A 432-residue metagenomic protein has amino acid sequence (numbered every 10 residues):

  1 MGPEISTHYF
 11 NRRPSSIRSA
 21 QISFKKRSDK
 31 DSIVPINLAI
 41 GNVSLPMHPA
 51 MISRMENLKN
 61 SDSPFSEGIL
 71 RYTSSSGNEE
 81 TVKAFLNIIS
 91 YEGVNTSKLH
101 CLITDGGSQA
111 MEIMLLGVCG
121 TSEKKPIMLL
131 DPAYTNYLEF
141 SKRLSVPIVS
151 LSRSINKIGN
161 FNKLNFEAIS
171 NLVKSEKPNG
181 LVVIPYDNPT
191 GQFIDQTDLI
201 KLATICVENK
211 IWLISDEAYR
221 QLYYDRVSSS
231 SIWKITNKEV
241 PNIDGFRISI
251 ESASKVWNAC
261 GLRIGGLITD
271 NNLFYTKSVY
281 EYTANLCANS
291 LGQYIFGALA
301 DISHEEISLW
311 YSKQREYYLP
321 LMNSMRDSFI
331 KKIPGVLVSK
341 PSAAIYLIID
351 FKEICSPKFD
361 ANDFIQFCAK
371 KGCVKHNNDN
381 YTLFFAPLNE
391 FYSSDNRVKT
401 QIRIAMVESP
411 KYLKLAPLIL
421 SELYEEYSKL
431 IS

Functional and structural regions predicted by a protein language model:
P3-Q109, I113, Y427-I431: N-terminal small-domain helix-loop-helix segment of the aminotransferase-like
S66-E208, R220-P241, S428-I431: Conserved core of the PLP fold type I
N87, N95, M128, I243 (+2 more regions): PLP-dependent enzyme catalytic core of the Aspartate aminotransferase-like
L129, S150, I214-S215, F385-P387: Hydrophobic residues in well-ordered beta-strands that form the structural core
A133, Y311-R326, I330, L337-K352: Conserved glycine-rich beta-strand-loop-beta hairpin in the small C-terminal domain of fold type I
K234-L319, N323-K331: Conserved core segment of the aminotransferase class I/II
C355-F364, Y412-L415: Short, conserved charged micro-motifs
